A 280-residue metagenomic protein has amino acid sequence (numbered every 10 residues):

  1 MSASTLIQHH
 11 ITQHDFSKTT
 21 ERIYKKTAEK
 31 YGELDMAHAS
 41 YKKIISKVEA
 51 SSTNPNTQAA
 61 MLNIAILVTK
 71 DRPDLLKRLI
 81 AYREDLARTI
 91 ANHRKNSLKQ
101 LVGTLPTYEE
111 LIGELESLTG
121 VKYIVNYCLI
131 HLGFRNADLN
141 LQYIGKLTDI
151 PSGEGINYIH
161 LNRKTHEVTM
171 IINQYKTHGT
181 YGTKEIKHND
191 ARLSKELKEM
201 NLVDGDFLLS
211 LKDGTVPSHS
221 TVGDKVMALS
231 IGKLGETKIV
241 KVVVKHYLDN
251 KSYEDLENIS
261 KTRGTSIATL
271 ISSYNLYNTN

Functional and structural regions predicted by a protein language model:
A3-A81, V222, V226, T237-K238 (+1 more regions): Non-catalytic DNA-binding core/recognition domains of DNA-processing enzymes
S40, Q58-M61, R135-Q142, N250-K261: Short, charged amphipathic recognition helices of the HTH superfamily and cognate SANT/SANTA-like modules
D74-E114: Flexible interdomain linker/hinge and immediately adjacent N-terminus of the catalytic tyrosine-recombinase domain
T104-N136: Basic, Lys/Arg- and aromatic-enriched nucleic-acid-binding interface segment
N126-Y127, K238-K251: Short, amphipathic alpha-helical "recognition" segments used to contact nucleic acids or chromatin
L141-H188: Conserved tyrosine-mediated DNA breakage-rejoining catalytic core shared by Y-recombinases
G179-V243: Active-site/catalytic core of tyrosine-dependent DNA strand-transfer enzymes
K233, S252-N275: Short, polar N-cap/turn motifs at the start of nucleic acid-interacting alpha helices
